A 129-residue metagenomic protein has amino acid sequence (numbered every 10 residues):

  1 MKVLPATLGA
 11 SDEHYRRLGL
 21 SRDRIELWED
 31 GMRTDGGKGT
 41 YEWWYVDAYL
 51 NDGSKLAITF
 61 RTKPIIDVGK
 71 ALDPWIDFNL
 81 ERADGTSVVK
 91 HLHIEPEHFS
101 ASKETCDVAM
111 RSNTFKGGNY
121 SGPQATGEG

Functional and structural regions predicted by a protein language model:
M1-G129: Targeting-peptide/extracellular-domain and disordered-appendage signature
